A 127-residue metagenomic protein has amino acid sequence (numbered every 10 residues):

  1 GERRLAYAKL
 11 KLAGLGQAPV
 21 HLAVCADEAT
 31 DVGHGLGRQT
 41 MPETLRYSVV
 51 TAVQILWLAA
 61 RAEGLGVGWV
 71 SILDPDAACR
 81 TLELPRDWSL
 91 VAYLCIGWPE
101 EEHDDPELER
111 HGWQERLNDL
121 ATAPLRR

Functional and structural regions predicted by a protein language model:
G1-V49: Glycine/small-residue-rich phosphate/adenosyl-binding loop
P19-H21, V67, S89-Y93: Structural motif
L22, G37-T81: Small-aliphatic-rich amphipathic alpha-helix that forms the alpha element of a beta-alpha
A26, I72, W98: Short secondary-structure boundary segments
V32, W57, W69, H111-Q114: Tryptophan-centered motif/residue detector
V32, W88-S89: Short, structured loop/turn "capping" segments at alpha-beta junctions
R80-R86, L108: Short proline/glycine-enriched turn/loop segments at secondary-structure junctions
A92-R127: C-terminal helix-cap and adjacent tail motif
